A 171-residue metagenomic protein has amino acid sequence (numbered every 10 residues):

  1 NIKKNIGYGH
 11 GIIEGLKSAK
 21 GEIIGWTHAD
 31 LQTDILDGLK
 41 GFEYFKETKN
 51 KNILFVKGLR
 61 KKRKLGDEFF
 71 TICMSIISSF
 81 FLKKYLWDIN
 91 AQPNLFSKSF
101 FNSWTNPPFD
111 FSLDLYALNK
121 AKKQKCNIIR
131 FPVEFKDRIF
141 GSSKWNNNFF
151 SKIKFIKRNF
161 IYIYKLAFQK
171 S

Functional and structural regions predicted by a protein language model:
K3-S18, I23-W26, I35-F111, R138-K154 (+1 more regions): Acceptor/aglycone-binding surface of glycosyltransferases and processive sugar-polymer synthases
G15, D30, S97, A121 (+1 more regions): Residue-level signature of catalytic and energy-coupling elements of molecular machines, predominantly ATP/GTP-dependent
A29-D30, I163: Short, charged N-terminal helix-start/capping segments
L31, R60, V133: Active-site loop/turn elements of alpha/beta-hydrolase fold enzymes, especially the short glycine-/histidine-rich
P108-F109, N119-K136: Catalytic donor-sugar/metal-binding loop of nucleotide-sugar-dependent glycosyltransferases
Y116: Cell-envelope/extracellular polymer assembly enzymes that use nucleotide-activated donors
R158-S171: Terminal low-complexity segments of carbohydrate-biosynthetic enzymes
